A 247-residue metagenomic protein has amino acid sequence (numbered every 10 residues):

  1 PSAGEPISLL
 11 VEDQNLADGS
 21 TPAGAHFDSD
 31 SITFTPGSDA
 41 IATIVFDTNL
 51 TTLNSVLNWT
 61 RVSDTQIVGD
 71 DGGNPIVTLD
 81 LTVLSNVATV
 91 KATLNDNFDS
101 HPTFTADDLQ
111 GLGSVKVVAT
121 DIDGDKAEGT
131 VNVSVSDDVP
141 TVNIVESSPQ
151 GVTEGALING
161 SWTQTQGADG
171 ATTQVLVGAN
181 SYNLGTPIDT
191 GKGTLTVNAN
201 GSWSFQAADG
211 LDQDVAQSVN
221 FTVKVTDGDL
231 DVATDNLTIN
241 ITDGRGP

Functional and structural regions predicted by a protein language model:
P1-P247: Acidic/polar, solvent-exposed loop/turn segments
